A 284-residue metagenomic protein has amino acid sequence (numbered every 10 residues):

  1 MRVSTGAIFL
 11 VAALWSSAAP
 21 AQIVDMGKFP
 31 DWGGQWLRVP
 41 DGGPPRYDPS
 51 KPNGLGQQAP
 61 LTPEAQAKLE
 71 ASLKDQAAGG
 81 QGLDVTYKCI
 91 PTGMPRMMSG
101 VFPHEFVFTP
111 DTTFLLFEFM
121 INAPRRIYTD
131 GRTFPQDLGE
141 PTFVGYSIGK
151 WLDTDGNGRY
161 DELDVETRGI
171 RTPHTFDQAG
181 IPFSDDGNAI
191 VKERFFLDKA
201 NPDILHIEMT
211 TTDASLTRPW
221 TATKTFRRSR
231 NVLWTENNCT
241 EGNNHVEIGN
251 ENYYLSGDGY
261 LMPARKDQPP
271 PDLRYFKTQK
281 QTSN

Functional and structural regions predicted by a protein language model:
M1-I8: Bacterial N-terminal signal peptides that target proteins for export
S16-A18: N-terminal signal peptide c-region/cleavage motif recognized by signal peptidases
P20-N284: PEST-like low-complexity, intrinsically disordered acidic/proline/serine-rich tracts that flank trafficking/processing
